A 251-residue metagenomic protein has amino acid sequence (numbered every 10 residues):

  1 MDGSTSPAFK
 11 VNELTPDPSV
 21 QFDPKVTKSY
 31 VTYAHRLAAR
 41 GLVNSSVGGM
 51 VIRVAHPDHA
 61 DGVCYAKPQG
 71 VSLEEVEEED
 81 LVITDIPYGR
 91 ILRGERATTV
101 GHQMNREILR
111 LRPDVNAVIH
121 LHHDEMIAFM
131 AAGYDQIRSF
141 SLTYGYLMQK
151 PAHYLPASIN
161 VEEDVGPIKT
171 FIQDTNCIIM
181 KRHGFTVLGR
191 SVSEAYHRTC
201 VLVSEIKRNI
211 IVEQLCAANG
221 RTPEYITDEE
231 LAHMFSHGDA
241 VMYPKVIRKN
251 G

Functional and structural regions predicted by a protein language model:
D2-G251: Glycine-rich flexible loops
